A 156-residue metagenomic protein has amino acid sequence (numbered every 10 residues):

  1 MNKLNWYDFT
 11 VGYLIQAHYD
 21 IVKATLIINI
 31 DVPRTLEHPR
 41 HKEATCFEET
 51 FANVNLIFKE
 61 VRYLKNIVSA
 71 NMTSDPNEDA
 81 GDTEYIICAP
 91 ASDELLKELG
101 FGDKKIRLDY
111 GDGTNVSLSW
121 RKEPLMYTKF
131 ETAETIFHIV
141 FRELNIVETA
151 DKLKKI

Functional and structural regions predicted by a protein language model:
M1-I156: Surface-exposed, interaction-prone regions used to assemble/regulate multi-protein complexes
